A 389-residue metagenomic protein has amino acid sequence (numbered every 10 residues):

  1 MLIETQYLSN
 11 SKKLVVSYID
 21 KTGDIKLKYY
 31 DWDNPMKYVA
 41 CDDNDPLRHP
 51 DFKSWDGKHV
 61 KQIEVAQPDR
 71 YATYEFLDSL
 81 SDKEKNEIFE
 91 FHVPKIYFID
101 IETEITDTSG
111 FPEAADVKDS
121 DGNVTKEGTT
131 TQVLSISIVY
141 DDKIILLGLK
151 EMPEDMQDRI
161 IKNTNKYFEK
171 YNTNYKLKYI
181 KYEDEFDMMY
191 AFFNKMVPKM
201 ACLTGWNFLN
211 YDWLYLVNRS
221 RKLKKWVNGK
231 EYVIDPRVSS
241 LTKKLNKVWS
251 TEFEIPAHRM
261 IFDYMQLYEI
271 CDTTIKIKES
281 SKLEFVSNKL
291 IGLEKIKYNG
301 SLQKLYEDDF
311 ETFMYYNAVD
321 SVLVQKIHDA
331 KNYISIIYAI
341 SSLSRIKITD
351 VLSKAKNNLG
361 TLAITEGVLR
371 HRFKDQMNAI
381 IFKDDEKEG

Functional and structural regions predicted by a protein language model:
I3-S9, K13-D20, I25-N44, A72-C202 (+1 more regions): Conserved RNase H-like, two-metal-ion catalytic cores of nucleic-acid enzymes
S54, H59, V93-Y97: Low-complexity, highly charged intrinsically disordered N-terminal segments that act as targeting/localization
F98, L203-N207, D212, I261-D263 (+2 more regions): A structural signal for short, well-ordered beta-strand segments and their strand-loop junctions that often border
I101-I105, Y140-D142, L209, Q266-Y268 (+1 more regions): Short, flexible loop/turn elements at secondary-structure junctions
G148-K278: Conserved DEDDh/DEDDy metal-dependent 3′-5′ exonuclease domain
Y190, N194-P198, N210-R221, Q266 (+3 more regions): A broad, structural surface signal
C271, K278-F310: C-terminal or mid-to-C-terminal helical accessory/interaction module adjacent to the motor/catalytic core
S301-G389: Common nucleic-acid-contacting/processivity interface regions adjacent to the catalytic cores of nucleic-acid enzymes
